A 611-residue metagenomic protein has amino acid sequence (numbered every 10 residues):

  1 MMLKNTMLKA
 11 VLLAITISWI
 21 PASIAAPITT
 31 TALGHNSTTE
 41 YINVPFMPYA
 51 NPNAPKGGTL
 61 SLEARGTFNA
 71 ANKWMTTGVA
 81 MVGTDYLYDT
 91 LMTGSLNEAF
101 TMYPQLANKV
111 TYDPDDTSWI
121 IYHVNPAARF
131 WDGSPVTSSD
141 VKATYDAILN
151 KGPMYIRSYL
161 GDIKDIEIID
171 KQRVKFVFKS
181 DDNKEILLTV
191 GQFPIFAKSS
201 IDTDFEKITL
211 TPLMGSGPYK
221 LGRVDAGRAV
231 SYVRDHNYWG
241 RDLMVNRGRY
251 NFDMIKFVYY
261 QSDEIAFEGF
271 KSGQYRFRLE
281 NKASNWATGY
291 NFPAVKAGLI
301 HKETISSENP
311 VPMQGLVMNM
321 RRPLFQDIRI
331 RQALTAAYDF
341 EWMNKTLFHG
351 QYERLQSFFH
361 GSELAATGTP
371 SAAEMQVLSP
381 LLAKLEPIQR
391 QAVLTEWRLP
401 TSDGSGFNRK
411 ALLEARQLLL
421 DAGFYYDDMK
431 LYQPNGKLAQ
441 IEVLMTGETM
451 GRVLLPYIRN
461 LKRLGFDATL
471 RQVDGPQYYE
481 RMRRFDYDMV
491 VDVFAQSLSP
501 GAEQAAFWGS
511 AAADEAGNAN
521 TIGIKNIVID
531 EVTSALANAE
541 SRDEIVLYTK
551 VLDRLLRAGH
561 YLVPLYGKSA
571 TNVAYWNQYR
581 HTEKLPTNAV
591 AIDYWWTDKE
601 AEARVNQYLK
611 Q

Functional and structural regions predicted by a protein language model:
A26-D115, H123, D146, M214: N-terminal lobe/hinge region of extracytoplasmic solute-binding protein
A26-P27, T31, A64, V82 (+7 more regions): Detector for C-terminal structural segments
T67, G78, L87-E98, V190-R249 (+5 more regions): Gly/Pro-rich hinge or "lid" segments in bacterial periplasmic/extracellular proteins
L106-N108, D113-D115, W131, V136 (+5 more regions): Aromatic-rich, solvent-exposed beta-strand/loop patch
K109-P153, I169, K175-V177, A266-G269 (+1 more regions): Aromatic- and charge-enriched surface segment that lines or borders ligand/interaction sites
H123, R157-D202, E206-K207, S216-D225 (+1 more regions): Surface-exposed binding/hinge segments that line and control ligand-binding clefts or catalytic entry sites
N125, K207, G240-N291, Q332 (+3 more regions): Ligand-site clamp/hinge motif
D165-I168, G222-V233, V258-R322, R329-A333 (+4 more regions): Extracellular/periplasmic solute-recognition and catalytic clefts
